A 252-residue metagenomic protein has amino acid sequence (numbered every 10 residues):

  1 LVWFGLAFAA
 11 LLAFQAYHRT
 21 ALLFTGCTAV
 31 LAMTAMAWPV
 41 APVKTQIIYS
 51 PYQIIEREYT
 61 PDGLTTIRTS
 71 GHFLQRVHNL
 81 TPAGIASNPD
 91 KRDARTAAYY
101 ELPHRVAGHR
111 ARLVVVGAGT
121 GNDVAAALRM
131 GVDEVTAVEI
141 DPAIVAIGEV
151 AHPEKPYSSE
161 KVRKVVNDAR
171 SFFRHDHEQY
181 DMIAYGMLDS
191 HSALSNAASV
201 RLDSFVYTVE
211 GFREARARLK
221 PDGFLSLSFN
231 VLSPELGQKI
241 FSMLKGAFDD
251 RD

Functional and structural regions predicted by a protein language model:
L1-D252: Alpha-helical transmembrane segments of multi-pass membrane proteins
